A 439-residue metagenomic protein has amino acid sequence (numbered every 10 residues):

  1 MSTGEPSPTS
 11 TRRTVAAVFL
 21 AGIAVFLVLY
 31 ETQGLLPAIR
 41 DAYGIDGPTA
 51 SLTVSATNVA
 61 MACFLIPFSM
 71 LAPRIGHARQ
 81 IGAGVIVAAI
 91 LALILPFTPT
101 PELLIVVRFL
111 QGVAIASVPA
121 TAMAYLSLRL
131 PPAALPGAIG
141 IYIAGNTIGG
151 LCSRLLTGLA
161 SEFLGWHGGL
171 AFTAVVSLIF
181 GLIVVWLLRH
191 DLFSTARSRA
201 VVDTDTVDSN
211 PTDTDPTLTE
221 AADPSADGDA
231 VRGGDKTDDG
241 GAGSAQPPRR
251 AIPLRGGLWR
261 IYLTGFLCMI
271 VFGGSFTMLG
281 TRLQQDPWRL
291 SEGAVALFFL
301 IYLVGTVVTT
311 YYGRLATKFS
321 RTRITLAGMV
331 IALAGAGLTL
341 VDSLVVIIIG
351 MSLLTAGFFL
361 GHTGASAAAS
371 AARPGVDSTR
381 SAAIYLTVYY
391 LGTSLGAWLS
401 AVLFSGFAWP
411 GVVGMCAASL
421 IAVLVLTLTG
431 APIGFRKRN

Functional and structural regions predicted by a protein language model:
S2-T9, H190-Y262: Juxtamembrane intracellular "pre-TM" segments in multi-pass secondary transporters
G44, G76, F97-L103, V341-D342: Helix-breaking motifs and short loop linkers at transmembrane-helix boundaries and internal kinks in secondary membrane
C63-P99: Conserved MFS/SLC helix-loop-helix module at the cytosolic interface between two early adjacent transmembrane helices
L65-H77, V307-S320, F404: Helix-to-loop junctions at the C-terminal end of transmembrane segments in multipass secondary transporters
L91, E102-Q111, V345-L353: Paired small-residue
V107-N146: Cytoplasmic helix-loop-helix junction between adjacent transmembrane helices in 12-TM secondary transporters
P132-A133, I141-F193: Helix-loop-helix hairpin linking two adjacent transmembrane segments in secondary transporters
T322-A365: C-terminal transmembrane helical hairpin of 12-TM major facilitator-type secondary transporters
